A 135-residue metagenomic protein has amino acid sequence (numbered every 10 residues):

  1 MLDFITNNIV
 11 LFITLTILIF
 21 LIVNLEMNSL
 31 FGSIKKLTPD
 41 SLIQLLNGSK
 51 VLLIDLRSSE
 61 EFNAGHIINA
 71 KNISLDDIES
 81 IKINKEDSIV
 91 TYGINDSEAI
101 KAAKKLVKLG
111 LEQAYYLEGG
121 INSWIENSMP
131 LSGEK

Functional and structural regions predicted by a protein language model:
M1-D40, G48-V51, S59-S88, I94-K135: Rhodanese-like catalytic fold shared by cysteine-dependent sulfurtransferases and DSP/PTP-type phosphatases
I54: Active-site flanking residues adjacent to catalytic metal/cofactor-binding acidic residues
